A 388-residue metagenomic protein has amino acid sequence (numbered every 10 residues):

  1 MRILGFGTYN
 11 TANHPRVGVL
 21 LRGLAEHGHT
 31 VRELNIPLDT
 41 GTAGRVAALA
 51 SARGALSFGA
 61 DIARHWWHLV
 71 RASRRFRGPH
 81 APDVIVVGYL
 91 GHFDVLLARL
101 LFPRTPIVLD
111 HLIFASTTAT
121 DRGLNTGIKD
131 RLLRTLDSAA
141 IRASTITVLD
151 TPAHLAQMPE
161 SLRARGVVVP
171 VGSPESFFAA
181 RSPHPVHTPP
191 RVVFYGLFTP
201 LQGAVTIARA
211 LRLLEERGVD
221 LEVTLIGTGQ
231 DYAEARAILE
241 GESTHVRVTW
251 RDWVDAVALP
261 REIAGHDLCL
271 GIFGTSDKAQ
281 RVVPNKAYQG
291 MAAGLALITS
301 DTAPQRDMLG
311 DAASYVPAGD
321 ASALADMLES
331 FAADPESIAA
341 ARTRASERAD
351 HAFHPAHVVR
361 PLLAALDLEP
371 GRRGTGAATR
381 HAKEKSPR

Functional and structural regions predicted by a protein language model:
H14, I85-R104, V108-T117: An aromatic- and histidine-rich active-site surface loop
V70-R74, F93, L109, G127-T147: Membrane-proximal helix-turn-helix segments that form the acceptor-binding/catalytic region of lipid-linked
A153, G172: Carbohydrate-associated surface elements
P185-R212, T224: Conserved donor-binding/catalytic core segment of Leloir-type glycosyltransferases
P189, A233-R261: Nucleotide-activated donor-binding/catalytic signature segment of Leloir-type glycosyltransferases, i.e., the conserved
Y195, D311-S322, E329-E336: Conserved acidic donor-binding segment of nucleotide-sugar-dependent glycosyltransferases
Q202, V257-E262, D267-A292, T299-D307: Nucleotide-sugar-dependent
E336-L366: A charged, aromatic-enriched C-terminal amphipathic alpha-helix characteristic of glycosyltransferases across folds
